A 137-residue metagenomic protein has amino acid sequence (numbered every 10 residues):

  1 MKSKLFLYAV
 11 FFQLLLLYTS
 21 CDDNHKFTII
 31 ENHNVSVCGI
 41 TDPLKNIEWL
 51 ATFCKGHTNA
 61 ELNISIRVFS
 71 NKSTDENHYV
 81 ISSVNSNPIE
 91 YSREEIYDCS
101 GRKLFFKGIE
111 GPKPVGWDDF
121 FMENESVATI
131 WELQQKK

Functional and structural regions predicted by a protein language model:
M1-Y8: Bacterial N-terminal signal peptides that target proteins for export
L17-S20: C-terminal motif of bacterial Sec signal peptides marking the signal peptidase cleavage site
D22-N24: Bacterial signal peptide processing site
K26-L62: Short, surface-exposed beta-strand/turn modules with glycine/proline-rich turns and flanking aromatic residues
E48-R102: Mature extracytoplasmic domains of secretory-pathway proteins
F105-K137: C-terminal partner/receptor-binding element of secreted or periplasmic proteins
